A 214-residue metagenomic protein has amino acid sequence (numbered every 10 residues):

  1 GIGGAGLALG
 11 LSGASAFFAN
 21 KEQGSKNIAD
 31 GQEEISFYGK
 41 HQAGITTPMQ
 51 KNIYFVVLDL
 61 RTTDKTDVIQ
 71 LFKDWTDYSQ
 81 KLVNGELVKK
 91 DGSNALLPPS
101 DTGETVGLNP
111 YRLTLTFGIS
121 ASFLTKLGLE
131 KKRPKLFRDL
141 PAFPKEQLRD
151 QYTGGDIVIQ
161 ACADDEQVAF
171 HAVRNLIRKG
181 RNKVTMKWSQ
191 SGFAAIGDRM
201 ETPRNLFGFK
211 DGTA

Functional and structural regions predicted by a protein language model:
G1-A19: N-terminal export signals
S12, D64-S93, D165-A195: Extended intrinsically disordered, low-complexity coil regions enriched in Ser, Thr, Gly, Ala and often Pro
F17, E22, N27-L60: N-terminal regions that are enriched for targeting/export leaders and immediately downstream pro/stem segments
F37, A43-I53, K65-I69, Q147-G154: Short, low-complexity cationic-aromatic patches
I53-L60, V68-S79, D156-C162: Short, structured motif recognition centered on aromatic/hydrophobic residues
F72, G92-T102, V106-N109: Alpha-helical transmembrane segments and their helix-helix packing motifs
D101, V106-H171: Long, hydrophobic/aromatic-enriched structural stretches that serve as scaffold segments
R199-A214: Aromatic/basic-lined ligand-recognition segments that form π-stacking hydrophobic pockets flanked by Lys/Arg to engage
